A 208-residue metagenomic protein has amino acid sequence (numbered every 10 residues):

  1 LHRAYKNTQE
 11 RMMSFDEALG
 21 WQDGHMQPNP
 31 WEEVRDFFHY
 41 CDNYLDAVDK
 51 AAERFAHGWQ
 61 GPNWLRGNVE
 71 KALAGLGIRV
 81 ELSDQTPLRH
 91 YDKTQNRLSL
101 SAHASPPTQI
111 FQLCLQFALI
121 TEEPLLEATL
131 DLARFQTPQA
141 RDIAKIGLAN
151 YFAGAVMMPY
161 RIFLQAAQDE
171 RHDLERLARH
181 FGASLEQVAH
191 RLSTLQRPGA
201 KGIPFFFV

Functional and structural regions predicted by a protein language model:
L1-V208: Short juxta-domain linker segments that transition from a proline/glycine-rich, charged coil into a short amphipathic
